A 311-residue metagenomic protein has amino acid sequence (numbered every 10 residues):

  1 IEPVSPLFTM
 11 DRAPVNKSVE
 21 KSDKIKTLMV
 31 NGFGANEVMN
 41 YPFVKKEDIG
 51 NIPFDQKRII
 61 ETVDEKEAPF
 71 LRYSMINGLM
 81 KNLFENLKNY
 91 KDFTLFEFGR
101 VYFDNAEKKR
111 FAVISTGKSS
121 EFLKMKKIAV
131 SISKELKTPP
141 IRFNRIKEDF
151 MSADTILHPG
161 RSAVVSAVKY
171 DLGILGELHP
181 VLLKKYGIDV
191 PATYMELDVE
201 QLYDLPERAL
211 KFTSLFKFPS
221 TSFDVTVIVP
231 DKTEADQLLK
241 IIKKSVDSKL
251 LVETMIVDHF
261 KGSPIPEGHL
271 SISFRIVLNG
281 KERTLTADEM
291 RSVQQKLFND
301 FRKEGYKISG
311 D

Functional and structural regions predicted by a protein language model:
I1-F93, R275-K281, E289, V293-D311: Extended, well-folded interaction surfaces typified by the phenylalanyl-tRNA synthetase beta subunit core
I1-S5, T9-M10, S119, K124-D311: A carboxyl-terminal module marker
K17-K26, K57, N105-R110, H158-Y170 (+1 more regions): Short, charged low-complexity intrinsically disordered segments located at boundaries of structured domains
S22, K26, I76, L95 (+3 more regions): A general structural signal for well-ordered alpha-helical packing
E37, P42-E47, Y73-A112, P180 (+2 more regions): Conserved alpha/beta core surface patches that mediate binding of polyanionic ligands
E61, Y90-S119, T155, A167 (+1 more regions): Polyanion/phosphate-binding surface patch
